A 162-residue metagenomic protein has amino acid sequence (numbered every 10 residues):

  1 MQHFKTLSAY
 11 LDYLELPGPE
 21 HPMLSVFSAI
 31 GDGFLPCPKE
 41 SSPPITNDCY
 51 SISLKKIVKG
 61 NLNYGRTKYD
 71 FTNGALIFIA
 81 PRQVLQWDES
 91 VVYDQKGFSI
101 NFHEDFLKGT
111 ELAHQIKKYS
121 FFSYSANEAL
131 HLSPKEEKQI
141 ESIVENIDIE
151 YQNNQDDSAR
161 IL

Functional and structural regions predicted by a protein language model:
M1-N63, T67-Y69: Generic protein-terminus/edge-of-domain signal
Y13-L16, D88-N153: A hydrophobic/aromatic-rich effector-binding and dimerization subdomain of bacterial HTH-type transcriptional regulators
I45, S133-E137, A159-R160: Amphipathic, non-membrane alpha-helical segments in soluble helical-bundle scaffolds
T46-C49, N73, D94-K96: A structure-centric signal for secondary-structure junctions around beta-strands
I57, P81-Q83, F102-E104: Residues immediately flanking
R66-A80: Short acidic-glycine-tyrosine-enriched beta hairpin
I77, R82-W87, L107: Histidine-centered metal-chelating micro-motifs
N153-L162: All-alpha amphipathic helical-bundle segments outside canonical DNA-binding/catalytic cores that form hydrophobic
